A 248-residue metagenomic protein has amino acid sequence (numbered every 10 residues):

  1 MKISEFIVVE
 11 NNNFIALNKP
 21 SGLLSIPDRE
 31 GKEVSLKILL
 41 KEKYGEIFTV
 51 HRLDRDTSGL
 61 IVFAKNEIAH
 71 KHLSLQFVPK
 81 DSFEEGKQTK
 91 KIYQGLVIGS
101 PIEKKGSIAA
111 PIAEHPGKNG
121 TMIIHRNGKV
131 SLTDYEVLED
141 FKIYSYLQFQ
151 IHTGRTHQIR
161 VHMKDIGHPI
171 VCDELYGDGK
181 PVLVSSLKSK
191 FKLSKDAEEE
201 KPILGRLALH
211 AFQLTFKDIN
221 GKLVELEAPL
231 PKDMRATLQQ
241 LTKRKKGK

Functional and structural regions predicted by a protein language model:
M1-L132, E136-K142, A208, P229-K245: RNA pseudouridine synthases
M1-V9, N13, P20-I26, M163-K248: Pseudouridine synthases involved in rRNA/tRNA modification
G59, R160, Q213: Conserved beta-strand and immediately adjacent loop positions that scaffold enzyme active sites
K65, I151, L226: Small/polar loops that bind or transfer phosphate-bearing groups
Y144, T156, A211: Active-site lining segments that contact anionic ligands and/or coordinate catalytic metals
L147-F149: Short histidine-centered loop motifs in beta-beta connectors
H152-T156, L230-K232: Short solvent-exposed strand/turn elements
R155-K164: Short beta-strand segments enriched for Tyr within beta-sheet-rich domains, predominantly fibronectin type III
